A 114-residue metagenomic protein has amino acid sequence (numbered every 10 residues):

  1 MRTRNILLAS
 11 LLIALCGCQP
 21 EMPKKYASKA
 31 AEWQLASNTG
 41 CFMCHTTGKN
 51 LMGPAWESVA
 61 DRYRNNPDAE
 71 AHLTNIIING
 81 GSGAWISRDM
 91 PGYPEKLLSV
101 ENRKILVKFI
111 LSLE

Functional and structural regions predicted by a protein language model:
M1-L7: Bacterial N-terminal signal peptides that target proteins for export
A14-G17: C-terminal motif of bacterial Sec signal peptides marking the signal peptidase cleavage site
Q19-S37, R62: Electrostatic cytochrome c docking/interface patches
A27, L106-L113: Aromatic- and Gly/Pro-enriched helix-to-coil junctions and flexible linker segments
W33, T46-N79: Gly/Gly-Pro-rich "capping" loops immediately C-terminal to redox-active cysteine motifs in periplasmic/lumenal
N38-T47, L106: The canonical Cys-X-X-Cys-His
P54-A60, N79-R103: Axial heme c-ligation environment in periplasmic c-type cytochrome domains
